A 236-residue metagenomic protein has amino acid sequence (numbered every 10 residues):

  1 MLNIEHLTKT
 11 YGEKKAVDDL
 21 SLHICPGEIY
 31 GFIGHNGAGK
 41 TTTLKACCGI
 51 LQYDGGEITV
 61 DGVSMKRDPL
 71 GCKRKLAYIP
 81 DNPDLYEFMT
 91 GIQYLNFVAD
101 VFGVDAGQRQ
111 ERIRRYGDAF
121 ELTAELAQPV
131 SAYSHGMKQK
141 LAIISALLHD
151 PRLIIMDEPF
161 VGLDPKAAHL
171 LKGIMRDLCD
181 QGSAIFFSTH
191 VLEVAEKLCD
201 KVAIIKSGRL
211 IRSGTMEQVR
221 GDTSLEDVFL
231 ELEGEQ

Functional and structural regions predicted by a protein language model:
G56-R67, G71-C72: Conserved ABC transporter NBD signature motif
N96, D100, G107-E125: Conserved ABC ATPase "signature" region
L148-R152: A short, proline-enriched helix->beta-strand linker immediately N-terminal to the Walker B motif in ABC-type P-loop
I154-E158: Catalytic Walker B motif of ABC-type/P-loop ATPase nucleotide-binding domains
A168-Q181: Helical segment within the ABC ATPase nucleotide-binding domain
S213-G214: ABC ATPase "signature
